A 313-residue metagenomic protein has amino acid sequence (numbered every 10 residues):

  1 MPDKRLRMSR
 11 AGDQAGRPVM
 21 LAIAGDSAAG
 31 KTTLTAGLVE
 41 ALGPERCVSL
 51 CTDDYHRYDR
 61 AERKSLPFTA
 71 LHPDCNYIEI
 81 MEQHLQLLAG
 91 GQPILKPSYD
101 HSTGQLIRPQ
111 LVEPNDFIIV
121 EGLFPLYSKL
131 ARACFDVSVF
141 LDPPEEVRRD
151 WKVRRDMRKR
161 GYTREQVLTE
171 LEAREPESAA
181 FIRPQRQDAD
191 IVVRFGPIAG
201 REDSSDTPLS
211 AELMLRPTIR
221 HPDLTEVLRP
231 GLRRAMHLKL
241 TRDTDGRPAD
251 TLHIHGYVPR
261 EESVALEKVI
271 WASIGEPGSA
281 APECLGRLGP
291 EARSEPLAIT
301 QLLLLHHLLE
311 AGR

Functional and structural regions predicted by a protein language model:
M1-A28, A36, V48: Extreme N-terminal, non-catalytic leader segments that precede Walker-type/kinase nucleotide-binding cores
G16-R17, P44, V112-P114, A133-C134 (+1 more regions): Short loop/turn elements that form and flank the Walker-type P-loop nucleotide-binding site in RecA-like NTPase cores
K31: Conserved lysine of the Walker
E45-C51, R57-G104, F117: Conserved nucleotide-sensing/catalytic segment adjacent to the nucleotide-binding pocket in NTP-handling enzymes
C47-S49, S138-F140, V192: Conserved beta-strand scaffold positions in the cores of enzyme catalytic domains, especially in NTP/NDP-utilizing
S98-Q105, I118-L123, E172-P176: Short gly/ser/thr-rich secondary-structure transition/capping motifs
P109-D156, L209-A211: ATP-dependent NMP and nucleoside kinases share a basic, alpha-helical "lid"
R155-R313: C-terminal accessory "lid"/substrate-recognition subdomains
